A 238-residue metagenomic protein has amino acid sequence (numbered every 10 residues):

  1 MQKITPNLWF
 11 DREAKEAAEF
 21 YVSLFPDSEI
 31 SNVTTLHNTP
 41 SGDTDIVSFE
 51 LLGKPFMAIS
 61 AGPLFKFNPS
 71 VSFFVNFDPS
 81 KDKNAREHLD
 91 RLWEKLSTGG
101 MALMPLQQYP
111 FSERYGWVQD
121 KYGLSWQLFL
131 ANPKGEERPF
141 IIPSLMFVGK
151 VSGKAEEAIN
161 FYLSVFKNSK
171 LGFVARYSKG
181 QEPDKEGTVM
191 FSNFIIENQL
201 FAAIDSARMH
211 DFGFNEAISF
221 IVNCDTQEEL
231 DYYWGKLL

Functional and structural regions predicted by a protein language model:
M1-D11, N38, L51-L52, I59-A61 (+1 more regions): N-terminal/domain-start segments enriched in small and hydrophobic, helix-friendly residues, covering either
M1-E19, L24-T35, M101-P105, Q127-P183 (+1 more regions): N-terminal beta-strand motif that seeds the catalytic metal site of vicinal oxygen chelate
P6, Y21, F49, L96 (+5 more regions): Terminal peptide-recognition signature
F10, A14, L24, K66 (+7 more regions): Vicinal oxygen chelate
S31-N68, W126-L128, R176-F212: Conserved short beta-strand elements that form part of the metal-binding/catalytic scaffold of enzyme active sites
F67-V71, E137-F140: Acidic/polar active-site rim loop that often engages polyanionic ligands
R114-Q119, G187: Short, low-order "capping/linker" segments at domain edges
Q119-W126: Short, glycine-anchored, charge-dense loop/turn motifs used at functional sites
